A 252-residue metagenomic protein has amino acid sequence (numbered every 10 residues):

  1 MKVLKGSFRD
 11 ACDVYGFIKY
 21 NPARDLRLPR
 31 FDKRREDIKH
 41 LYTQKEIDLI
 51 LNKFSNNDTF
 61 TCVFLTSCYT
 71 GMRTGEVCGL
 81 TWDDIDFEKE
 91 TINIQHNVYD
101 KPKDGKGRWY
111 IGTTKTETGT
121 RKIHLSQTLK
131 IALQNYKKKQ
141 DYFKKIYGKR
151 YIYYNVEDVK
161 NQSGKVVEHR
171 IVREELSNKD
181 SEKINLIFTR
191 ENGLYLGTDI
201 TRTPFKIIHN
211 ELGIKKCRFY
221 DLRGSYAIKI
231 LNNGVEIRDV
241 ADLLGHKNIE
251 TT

Functional and structural regions predicted by a protein language model:
M1-D25, R73: N-terminal DNA-binding recognition helix of tyrosine site-specific recombinases/integrases
L4-S7, L26, I50, T66 (+5 more regions): Conserved hydrophobic/aromatic pocket- or pore-lining residues that grip, position, or stack substrates in active sites
S7-C12, L133-Y136, I230, G234: Hydrophobic recognition helices of helix-based DNA-binding modules
I18-Y20, R24, R30-N52, Q95 (+1 more regions): DNA breakage-rejoining catalytic core of tyrosine-based enzymes
S55-L65: Conserved catalytic core of the tyrosine transesterase superfamily
F60, G119, E182, G213-K216 (+1 more regions): Exposed loop/turn and edge beta-strand positions of beta-sandwich/beta-sheet ligand-binding modules
L65, Y69, G75-E76, D199-E211 (+1 more regions): C-terminal catalytic core of tyrosine-transesterase DNA break-rejoin enzymes
T91-N93, P102-K103, I111-K138, K149-I171 (+1 more regions): C-terminal catalytic core of Y-nucleophile DNA break-rejoin enzymes
